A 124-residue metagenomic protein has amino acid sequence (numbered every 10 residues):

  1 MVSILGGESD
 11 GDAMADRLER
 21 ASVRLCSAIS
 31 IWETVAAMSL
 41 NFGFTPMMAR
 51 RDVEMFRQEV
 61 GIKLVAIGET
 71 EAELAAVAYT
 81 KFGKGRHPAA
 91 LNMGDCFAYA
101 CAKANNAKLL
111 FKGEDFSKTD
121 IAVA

Functional and structural regions predicted by a protein language model:
M1, S30-I31, E71, F97-A98 (+1 more regions): Alpha-helix capping/helix-boundary segments
M1-S30, N41-M55, K118: Short, well-structured N-terminal submotif of metal-dependent ribonuclease cores
A13-R17, M55-E59, Y79-G85: Glycine/charged-rich beta-loop-alpha catalytic/anionic-binding loops adjacent to active sites
A21-L25, V60-V65: Short loop->beta-strand "edge-of-pocket" segments that line small-molecule binding or catalytic clefts across diverse
I62-K108: Active-site neighborhoods of divalent-metal-dependent phosphate/nucleic-acid chemistry enzymes
Y99-A124: Acidic, PIN/NYN-like endoribonuclease modules and their adjacent C-terminal/linker elements
